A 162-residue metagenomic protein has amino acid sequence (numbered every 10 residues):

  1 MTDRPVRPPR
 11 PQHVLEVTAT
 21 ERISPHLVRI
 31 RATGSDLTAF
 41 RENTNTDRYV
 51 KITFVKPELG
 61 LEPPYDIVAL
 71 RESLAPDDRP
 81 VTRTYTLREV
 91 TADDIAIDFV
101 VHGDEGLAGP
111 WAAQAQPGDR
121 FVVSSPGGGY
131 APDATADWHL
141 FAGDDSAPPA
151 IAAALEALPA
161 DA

Functional and structural regions predicted by a protein language model:
M1-A162: Extended, composition-driven regions rather than compact fold-specific motifs
